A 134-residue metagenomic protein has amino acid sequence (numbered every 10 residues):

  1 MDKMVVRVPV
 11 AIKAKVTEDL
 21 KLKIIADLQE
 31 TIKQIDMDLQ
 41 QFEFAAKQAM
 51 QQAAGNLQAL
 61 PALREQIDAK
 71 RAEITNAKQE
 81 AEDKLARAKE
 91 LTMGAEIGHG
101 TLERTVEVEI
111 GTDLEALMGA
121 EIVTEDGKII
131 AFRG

Functional and structural regions predicted by a protein language model:
M1-I24: Short, charge-rich amphipathic alpha-helices with coiled-coil/heptad character
K21, L28-I35, L39-F42, I67 (+3 more regions): Amphipathic alpha-helical coiled-coil segments
I35-A59: Extended alpha-helical coiled-coil "stalk/arm" regions that act as elongated linkers or oligomerization scaffolds
N56, L63-D68: Long, contiguous alpha-helical "rod/stalk" segments
R71-E121: Coiled-coil termination/hinge junctions
T124: Short, acidic, Ser/Thr-enriched surface-loop or helix-capping motifs
F132-R133: Short linear motifs in exposed loops
